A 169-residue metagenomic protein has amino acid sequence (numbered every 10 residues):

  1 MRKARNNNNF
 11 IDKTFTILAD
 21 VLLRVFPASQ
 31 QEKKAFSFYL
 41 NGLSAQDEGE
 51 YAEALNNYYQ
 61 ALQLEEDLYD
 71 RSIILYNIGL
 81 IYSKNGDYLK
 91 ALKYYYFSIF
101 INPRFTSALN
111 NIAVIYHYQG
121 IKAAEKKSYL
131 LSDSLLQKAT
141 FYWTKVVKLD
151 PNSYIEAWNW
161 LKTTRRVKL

Functional and structural regions predicted by a protein language model:
M1-K33: Long, contiguous interaction/recruitment modules in multidomain scaffold/adaptor proteins
A28-L64, K84, E125-K126: Alpha-helical segment of the N-proximal tetratricopeptide repeat
K34, L68-R71, F105, S153-Y154: Residue-level recognition of tetratricopeptide repeat
Y39-D47, I73-K84, S107-H117, I155-K162: Conserved alpha-helical positions within TPR/SEL1-like repeat arrays
Q63-E66, Y96-F100, K145-K148: Conserved structural position within tetratricopeptide repeats
